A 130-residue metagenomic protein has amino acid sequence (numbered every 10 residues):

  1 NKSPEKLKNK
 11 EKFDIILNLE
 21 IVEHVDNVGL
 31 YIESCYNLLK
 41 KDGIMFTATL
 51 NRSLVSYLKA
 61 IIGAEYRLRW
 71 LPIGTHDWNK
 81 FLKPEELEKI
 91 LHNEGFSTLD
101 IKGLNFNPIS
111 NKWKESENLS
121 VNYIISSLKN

Functional and structural regions predicted by a protein language model:
N1-Y57, P84-L87, I125-K129: Conserved SAM-binding loop
E23, T75-H76, K112: A generic structural signal for short
T49, Y66-E86: Acceptor-substrate binding/catalytic loop of class I
R52, F106-P108: Residue-level marker for beta-strand->alpha-helix junctions and adjacent short loops that shape enzyme
S56-Y66: Short, flexible, mixed-charge acidic loops at enzyme active sites
Y57-L58, I109-N111: Short Asp/Glu-rich motifs
W78-I101: Short alpha-helix
N111-N130: Core SAM-dependent methyltransferase catalytic element
